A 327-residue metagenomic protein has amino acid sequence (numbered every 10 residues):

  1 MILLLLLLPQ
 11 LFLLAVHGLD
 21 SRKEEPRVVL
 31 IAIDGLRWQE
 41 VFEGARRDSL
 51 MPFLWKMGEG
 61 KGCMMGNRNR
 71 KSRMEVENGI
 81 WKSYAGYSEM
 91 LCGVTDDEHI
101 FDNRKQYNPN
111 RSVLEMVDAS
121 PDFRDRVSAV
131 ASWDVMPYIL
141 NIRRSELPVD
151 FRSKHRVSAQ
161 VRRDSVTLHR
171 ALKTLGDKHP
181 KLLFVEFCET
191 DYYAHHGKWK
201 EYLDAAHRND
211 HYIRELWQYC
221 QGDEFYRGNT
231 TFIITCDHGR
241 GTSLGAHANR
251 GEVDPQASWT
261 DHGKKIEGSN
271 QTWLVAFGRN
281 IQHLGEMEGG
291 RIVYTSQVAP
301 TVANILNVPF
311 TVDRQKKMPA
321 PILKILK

Functional and structural regions predicted by a protein language model:
M1-K23: Bacterial Sec-dependent N-terminal signal peptides
E25-R37, K56-M57, V117, K181-C188 (+5 more regions): Beta-strand elements within well-structured catalytic alpha/beta cores of enzymes that handle phosphate/sulfate esters
Q39-K82: Short, structured active-site-proximal loop/turn typified by the sulfatase FGly-forming signature C/S-X-P-X-R
G44-F53, R68-R70, E89-R111: His/Cys-centered metal/cofactor-coordination and adjacent catalytic loops
W55, N280-Q282, G289-P319, L323: Non-catalytic, well-ordered alpha-helical segments in soluble enzyme domains
D97-Q160: Catalytic-site neighborhoods of secreted/periplasmic enzymes that process anionic sulfate/phosphate groups
I139-F151, H169-E215: Active-site His/acidic residue clusters
T235-F277: Histidine-centered active-site microenvironments of extracellular/periplasmic hydrolases and transferases
